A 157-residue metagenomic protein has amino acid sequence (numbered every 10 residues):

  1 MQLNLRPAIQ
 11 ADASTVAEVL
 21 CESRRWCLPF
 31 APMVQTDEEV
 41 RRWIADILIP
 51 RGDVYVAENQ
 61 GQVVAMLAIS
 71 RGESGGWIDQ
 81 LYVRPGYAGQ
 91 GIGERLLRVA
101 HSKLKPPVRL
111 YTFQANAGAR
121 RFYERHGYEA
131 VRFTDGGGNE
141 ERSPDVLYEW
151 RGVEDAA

Functional and structural regions predicted by a protein language model:
N4-E18: A short beta-loop-alpha structural element at the N-terminal edge of CoA-dependent acyl/N-acetyltransferase catalytic
A8, L81-V83, T112: Hydrophobic adenine-recognition pocket in adenosine-nucleotide-binding enzymes
C21-A45: Conserved GNAT-fold acetyl-CoA-binding loop/helix
A45-V56: A short helix-loop-beta-strand connector motif used in the catalytic cores of GNAT acetyltransferases and, in some
V56, Q62-R71, W77-Y82: Conserved beta-strand in the GNAT
V83, G89-S102, R121, R125: Conserved acetyl-CoA-binding loop-helix of GNAT-fold acetyltransferases
E94, A115-F133, N139-R142: Conserved active-site alpha-helix within GNAT-family acetyltransferase domains
K103-A115: Conserved GNAT acetyl-CoA-binding A-motif
